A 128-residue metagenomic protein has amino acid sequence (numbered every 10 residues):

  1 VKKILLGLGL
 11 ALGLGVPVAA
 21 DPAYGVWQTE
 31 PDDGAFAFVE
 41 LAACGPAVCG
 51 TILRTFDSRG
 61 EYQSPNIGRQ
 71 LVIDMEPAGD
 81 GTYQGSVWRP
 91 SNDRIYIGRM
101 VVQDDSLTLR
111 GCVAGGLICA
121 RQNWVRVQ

Functional and structural regions predicted by a protein language model:
V1-L6: Bacterial N-terminal signal peptides that target proteins for export
G7-G15: Bacterial N-terminal signal peptides
V16-A20: Sec/Tat signal peptide C-region and signal peptidase I cleavage site
A23-Y96: Central antiparallel beta-sheet cores of small beta-barrel/beta-sandwich binding domains
G98-M100: Extracellular C-type lectin-like domains
V113-Q128: Edge beta-strand at a domain terminus
